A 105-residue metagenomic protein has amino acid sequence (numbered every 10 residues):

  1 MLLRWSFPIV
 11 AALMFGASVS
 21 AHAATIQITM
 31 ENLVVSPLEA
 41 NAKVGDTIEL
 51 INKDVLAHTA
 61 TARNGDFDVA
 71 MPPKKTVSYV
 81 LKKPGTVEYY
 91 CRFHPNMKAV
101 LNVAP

Functional and structural regions predicted by a protein language model:
L2-L3, A12, G16-P105: Extracytoplasmic copper-binding redox domains, predominantly the cupredoxin/blue-copper superfamily
